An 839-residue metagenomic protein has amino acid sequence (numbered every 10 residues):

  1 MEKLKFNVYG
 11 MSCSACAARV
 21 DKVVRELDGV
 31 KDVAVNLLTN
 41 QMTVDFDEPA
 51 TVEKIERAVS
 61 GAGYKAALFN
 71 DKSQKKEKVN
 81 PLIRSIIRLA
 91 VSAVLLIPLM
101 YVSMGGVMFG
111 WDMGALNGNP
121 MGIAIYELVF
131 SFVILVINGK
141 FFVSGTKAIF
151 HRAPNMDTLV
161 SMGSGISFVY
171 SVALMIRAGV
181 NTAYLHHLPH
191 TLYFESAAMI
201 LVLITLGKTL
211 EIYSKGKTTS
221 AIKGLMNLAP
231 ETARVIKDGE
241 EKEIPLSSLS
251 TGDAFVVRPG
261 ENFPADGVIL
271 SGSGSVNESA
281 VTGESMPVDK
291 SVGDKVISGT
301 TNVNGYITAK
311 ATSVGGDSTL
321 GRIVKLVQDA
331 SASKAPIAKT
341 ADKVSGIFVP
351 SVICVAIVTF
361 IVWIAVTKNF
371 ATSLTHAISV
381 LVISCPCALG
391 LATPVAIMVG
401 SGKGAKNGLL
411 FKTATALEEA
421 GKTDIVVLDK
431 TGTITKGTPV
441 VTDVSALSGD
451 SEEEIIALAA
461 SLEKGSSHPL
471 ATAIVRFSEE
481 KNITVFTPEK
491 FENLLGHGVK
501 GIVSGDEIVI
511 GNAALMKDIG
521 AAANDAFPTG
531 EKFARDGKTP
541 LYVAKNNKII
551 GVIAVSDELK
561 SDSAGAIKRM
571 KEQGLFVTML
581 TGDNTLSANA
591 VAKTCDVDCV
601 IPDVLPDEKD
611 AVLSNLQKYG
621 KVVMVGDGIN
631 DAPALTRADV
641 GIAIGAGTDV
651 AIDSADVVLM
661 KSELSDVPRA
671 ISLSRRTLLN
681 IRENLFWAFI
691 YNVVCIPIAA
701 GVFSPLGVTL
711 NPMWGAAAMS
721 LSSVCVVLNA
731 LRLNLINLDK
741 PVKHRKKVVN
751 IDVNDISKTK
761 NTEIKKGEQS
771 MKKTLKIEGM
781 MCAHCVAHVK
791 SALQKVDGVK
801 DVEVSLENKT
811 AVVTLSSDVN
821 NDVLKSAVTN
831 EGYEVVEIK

Functional and structural regions predicted by a protein language model:
M1-G122, E240-E243, K325-S333, E572 (+1 more regions): Flexible metal-binding regulatory segments at protein termini and peripheral loops
A18, T423, V503-G505, T539 (+3 more regions): Conserved ATP-binding TGD loop and adjacent catalytic N/P-domain core of P-type ATPases
L27-D47, V52-E53, R57, T191-F194 (+4 more regions): Conserved cytosolic catalytic loops of P-type ATPases
R84-T232, K343, V444, P712 (+1 more regions): Transmembrane helix-loop-helix hairpins at the membrane interface
M108-G118, F150, V169, K403 (+7 more regions): Membrane-embedded alpha-helical bundles of multi-pass transporters
F130-F141, G145-H151, G165, S196-L225 (+5 more regions): Hydrophobic alpha-helical transmembrane segments
L185, A198-P259, K290, T340 (+3 more regions): Juxtamembrane coupling segments of multi-pass membrane pumps/enzymes
V441, S445-Q573, T585, V597-L613: P-type ATPase nucleotide-binding
